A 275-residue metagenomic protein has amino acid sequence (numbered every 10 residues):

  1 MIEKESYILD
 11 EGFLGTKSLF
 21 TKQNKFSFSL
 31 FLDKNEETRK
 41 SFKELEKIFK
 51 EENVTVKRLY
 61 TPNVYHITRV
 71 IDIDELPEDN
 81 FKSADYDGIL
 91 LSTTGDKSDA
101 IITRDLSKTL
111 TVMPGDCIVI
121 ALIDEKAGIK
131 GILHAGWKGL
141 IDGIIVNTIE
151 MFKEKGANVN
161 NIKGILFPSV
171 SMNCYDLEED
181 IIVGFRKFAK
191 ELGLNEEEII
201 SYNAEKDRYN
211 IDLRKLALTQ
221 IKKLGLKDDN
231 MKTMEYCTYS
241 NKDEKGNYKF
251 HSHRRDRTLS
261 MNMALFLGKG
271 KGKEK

Functional and structural regions predicted by a protein language model:
M1-K275: Active-site microenvironment for binding and transforming phosphate-containing groups
